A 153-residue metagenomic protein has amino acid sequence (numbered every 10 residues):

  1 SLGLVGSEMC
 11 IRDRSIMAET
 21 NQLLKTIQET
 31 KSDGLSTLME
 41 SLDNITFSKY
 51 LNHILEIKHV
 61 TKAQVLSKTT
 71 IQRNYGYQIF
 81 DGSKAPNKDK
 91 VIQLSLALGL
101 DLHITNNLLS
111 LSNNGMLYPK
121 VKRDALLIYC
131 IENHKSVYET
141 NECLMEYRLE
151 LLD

Functional and structural regions predicted by a protein language model:
S1-D13: Single conserved hydrophobic/aromatic residue that forms the stacking wall/gate of nucleotide- or nucleobase-binding
R12-I27, N106-H134: Short, charged recognition helix plus adjacent turn of helix-turn-helix-like nucleic-acid-binding domains
Q28-T61, T140-L152: A short, Lys/Arg-rich alpha-helix, primarily the initiator
L55, L66, S95: The alpha-helix within a helix-turn-helix
T61-K68: Short alpha-helical "recognition helix" segments of helix-turn-helix
A63, N74, H103: Key DNA-contact positions within bacterial/archaeal DNA-binding proteins
T70-P86, L111-N113: Recognition helix of helix-turn-helix/homeodomain-like DNA-binding domains that insert into the DNA major groove
S83-L96: Short, basic-rich loop-to-helix N-cap that marks the start of a DNA-contacting helix
